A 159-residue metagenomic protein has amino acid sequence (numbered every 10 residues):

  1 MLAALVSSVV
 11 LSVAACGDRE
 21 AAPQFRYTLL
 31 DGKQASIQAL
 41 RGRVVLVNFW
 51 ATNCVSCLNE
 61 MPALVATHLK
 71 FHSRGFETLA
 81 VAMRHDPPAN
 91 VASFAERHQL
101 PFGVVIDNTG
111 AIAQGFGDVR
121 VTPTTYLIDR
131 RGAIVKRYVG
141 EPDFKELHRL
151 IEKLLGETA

Functional and structural regions predicted by a protein language model:
A3-S12: Bacterial N-terminal signal peptides
A14-Q38: N-terminal "domain-start" segment that seeds a small globular fold
A22-P23, V45, T122-P123: Short loop/turn microsegments at loop-to-beta-strand junctions
S36-L58: Short active-site neighborhood of thiol/selenol oxidoreductases, capturing the structured segment around
L58-H98, N108-Q114: Structural microenvironment flanking redox-active thiols in thiol-disulfide oxidoreductases
S93-P101, N108-E152: Thiol/disulfide oxidoreductase modules built on the thioredoxin-like
